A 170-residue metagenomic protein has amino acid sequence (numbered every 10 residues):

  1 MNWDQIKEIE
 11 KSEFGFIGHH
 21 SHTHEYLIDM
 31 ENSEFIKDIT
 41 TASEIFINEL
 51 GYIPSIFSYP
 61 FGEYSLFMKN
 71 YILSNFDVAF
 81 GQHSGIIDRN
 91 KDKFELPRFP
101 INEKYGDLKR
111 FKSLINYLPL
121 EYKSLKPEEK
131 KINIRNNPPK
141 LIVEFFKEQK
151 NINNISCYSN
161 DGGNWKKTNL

Functional and structural regions predicted by a protein language model:
M1, R98-L170: Terminal accessory/targeting
M1-F67, N90-P97: Metal-dependent polysaccharide deacetylase catalytic core of the NodB/CE4 family, i.e., the active-site-bearing domain
N2, F76-G85: Acidic, His- and aromatic-enriched active-site or binding-groove loops in soluble protein domains that engage sugars
E13-I17, L73-A79: Glycine-enriched alpha-helix->loop->beta-strand junction motifs that scaffold or abut catalytic
H22, S84, F146: Histidine- and/or cysteine-centered catalytic micro-motif in compact active-site loops
E49, A79, V143-F146: Glycine-centered structural positions embedded in regular secondary structure
H83-I87, I101-N102: Short, acidic/turn-prone active-site loops that include or flank metal/cofactor- and phosphate-binding residues
